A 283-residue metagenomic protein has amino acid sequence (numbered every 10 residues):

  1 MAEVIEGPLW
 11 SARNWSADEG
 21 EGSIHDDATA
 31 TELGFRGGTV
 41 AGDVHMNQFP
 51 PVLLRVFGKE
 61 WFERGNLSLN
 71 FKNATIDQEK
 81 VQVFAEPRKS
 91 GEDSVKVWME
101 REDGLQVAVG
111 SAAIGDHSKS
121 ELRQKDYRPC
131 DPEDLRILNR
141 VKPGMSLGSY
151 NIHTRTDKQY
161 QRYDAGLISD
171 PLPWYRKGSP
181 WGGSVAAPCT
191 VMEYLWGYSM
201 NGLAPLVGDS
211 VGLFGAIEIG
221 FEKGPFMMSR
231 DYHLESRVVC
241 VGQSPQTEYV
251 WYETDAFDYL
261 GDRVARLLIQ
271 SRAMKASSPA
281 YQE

Functional and structural regions predicted by a protein language model:
M1-N14, I76-K142, K223-E283: HotDog/MaoC-like acyl-thioester-processing domains
M1-R64, H117-A216, S278-E283: Hot-dog-fold acyl-thioester-processing enzymes
V44-P87, G91, V109, V191-V238 (+1 more regions): Hydrophobic beta-strand-centered segment that forms part of the acyl-chain substrate-binding groove
